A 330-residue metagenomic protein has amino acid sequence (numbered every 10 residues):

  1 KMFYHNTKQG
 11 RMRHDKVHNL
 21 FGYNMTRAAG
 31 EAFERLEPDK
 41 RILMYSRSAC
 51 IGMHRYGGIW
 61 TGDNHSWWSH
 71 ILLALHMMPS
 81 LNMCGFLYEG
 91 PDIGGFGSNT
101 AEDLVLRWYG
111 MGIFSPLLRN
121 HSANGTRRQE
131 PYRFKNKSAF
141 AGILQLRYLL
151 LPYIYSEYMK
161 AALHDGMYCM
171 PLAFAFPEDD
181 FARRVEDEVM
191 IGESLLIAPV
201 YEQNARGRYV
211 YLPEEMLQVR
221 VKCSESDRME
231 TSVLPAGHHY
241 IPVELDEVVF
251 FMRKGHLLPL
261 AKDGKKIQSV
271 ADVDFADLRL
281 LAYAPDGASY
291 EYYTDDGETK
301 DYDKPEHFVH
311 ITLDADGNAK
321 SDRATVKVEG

Functional and structural regions predicted by a protein language model:
K1-E247, M252, E298: Catalytic-domain carbohydrate-binding cleft regions of carbohydrate-active enzymes
L245-G330: Accessory, solvent-exposed terminal regions and/or long lumenal/extracellular loops of proteins
